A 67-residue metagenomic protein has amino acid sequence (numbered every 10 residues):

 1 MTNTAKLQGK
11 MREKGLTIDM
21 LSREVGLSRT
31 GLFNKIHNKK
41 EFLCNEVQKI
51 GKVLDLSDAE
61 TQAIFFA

Functional and structural regions predicted by a protein language model:
M1-L16: A short, Lys/Arg-rich alpha-helix, primarily the initiator
G9, N34, A63: DNA-binding alpha-helical recognition surfaces that contact promoter or target DNA
I18, R29, V47: Helix-turn-helix DNA-binding elements, focusing on the entry/boundary residues of the two helices that contact DNA
L21-S22: Short alpha-helical "recognition helix" segments of helix-turn-helix
L27-E41: Recognition helix of helix-turn-helix/homeodomain-like DNA-binding domains that insert into the DNA major groove
K39-G51: Short, basic-rich loop-to-helix N-cap that marks the start of a DNA-contacting helix
D55-A67: Short C-terminal boundary/hinge segments that cap the last helix of small helical domains
